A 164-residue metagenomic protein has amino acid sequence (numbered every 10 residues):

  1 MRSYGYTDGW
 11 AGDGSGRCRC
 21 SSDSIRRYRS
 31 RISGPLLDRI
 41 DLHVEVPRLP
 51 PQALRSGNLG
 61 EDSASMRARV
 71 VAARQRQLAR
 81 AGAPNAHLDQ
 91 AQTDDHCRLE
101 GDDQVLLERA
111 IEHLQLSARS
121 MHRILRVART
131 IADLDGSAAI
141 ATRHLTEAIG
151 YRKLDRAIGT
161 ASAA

Functional and structural regions predicted by a protein language model:
M1-A164: Basic, amphipathic alpha-helical bundle interface domains used for macromolecular binding and assembly
